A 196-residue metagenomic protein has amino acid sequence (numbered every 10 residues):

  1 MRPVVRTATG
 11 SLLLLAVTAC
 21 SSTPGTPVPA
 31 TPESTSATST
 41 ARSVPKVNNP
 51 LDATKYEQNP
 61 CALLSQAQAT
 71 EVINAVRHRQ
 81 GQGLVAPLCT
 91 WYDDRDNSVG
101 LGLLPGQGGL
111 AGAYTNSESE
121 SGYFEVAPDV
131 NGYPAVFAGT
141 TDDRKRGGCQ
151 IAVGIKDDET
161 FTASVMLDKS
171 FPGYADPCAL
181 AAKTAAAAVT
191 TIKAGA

Functional and structural regions predicted by a protein language model:
M1-T9: Bacterial N-terminal signal peptides that target proteins for export
R6, A16-T40: Bacterial lipoprotein signal-peptidase II cleavage site
S21, P60-A62, L88-T90, G148-Q150 (+1 more regions): Sequence contexts marking disulfide-bonded cysteines in secreted/extracellular proteins
V28-P29, F124-A196: A short, solvent-exposed beta-edge/loop patch
S34-P60: N-terminal low-complexity, Pro/Thr/Ser-rich intrinsically disordered segments that act as propeptides or flexible
N59-V76: Amphipathic alpha-helical segments
I73-R77, D93, A188-I192, A196: Sec/Tat-exported extracytoplasmic proteins
V76-G139: Short, solvent-exposed recognition patches
